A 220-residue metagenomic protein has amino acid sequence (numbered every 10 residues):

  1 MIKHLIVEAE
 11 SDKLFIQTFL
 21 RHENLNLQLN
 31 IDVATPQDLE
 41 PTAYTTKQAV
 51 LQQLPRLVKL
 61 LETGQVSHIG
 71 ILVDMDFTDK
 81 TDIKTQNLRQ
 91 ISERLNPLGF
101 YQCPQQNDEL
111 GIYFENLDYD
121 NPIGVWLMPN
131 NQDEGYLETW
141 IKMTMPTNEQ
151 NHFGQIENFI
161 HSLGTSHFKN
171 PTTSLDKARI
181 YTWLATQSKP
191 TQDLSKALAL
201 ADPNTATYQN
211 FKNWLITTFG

Functional and structural regions predicted by a protein language model:
M1-I2, T182: Intrinsically disordered, low-complexity segments used for protein-protein interactions
I2-Q28, P36, Y44: Short, acidic loop-beta-alpha module within alpha/beta folds
R21-T35, Q48-G220: C-terminal accessory helical subdomains adjacent to catalytic cores in phosphodiester- and nucleotide-handling enzymes
P41-Q48: Conserved helicase/translocase motor-coupling segment
